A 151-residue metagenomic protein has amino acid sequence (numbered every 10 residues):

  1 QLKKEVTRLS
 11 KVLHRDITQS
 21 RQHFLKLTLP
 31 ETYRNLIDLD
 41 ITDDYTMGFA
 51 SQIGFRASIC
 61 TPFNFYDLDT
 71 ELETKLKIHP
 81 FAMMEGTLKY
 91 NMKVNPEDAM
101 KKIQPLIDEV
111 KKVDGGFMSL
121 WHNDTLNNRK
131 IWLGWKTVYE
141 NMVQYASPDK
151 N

Functional and structural regions predicted by a protein language model:
Q1, T7-V110: Active-site-adjacent pocket scaffolds in enzyme catalytic domains
K4, E31-R34, K130-T137: Generic recognition of short, well-ordered alpha-helical segments
S10, E97-N151: C-terminal domain-boundary segment and adjacent tail
